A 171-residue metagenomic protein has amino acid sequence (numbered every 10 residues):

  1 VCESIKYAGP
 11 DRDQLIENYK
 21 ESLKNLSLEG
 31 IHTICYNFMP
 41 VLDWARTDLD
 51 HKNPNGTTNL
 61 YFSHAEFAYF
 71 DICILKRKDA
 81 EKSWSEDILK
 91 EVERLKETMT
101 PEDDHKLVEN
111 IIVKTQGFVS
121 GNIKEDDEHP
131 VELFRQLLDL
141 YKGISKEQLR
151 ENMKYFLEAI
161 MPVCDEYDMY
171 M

Functional and structural regions predicted by a protein language model:
V1: Ligand-binding pocket scaffold of soluble enzyme catalytic domains
I5-M171: Active-site acidic/histidine proton-transfer and metal-coordination neighborhood in alpha/beta enzyme cores
